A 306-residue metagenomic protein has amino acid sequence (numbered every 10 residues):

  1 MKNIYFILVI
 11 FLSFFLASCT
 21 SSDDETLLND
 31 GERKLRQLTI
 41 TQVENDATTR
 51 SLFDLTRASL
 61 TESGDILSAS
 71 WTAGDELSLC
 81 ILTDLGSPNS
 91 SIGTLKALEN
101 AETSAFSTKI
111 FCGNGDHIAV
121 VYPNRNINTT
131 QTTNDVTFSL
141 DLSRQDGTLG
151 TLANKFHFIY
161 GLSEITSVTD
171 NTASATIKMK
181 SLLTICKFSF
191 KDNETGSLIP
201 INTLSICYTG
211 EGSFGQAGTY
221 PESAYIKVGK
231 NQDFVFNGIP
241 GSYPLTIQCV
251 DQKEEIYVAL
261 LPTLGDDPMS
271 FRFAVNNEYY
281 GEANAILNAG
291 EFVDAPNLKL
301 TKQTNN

Functional and structural regions predicted by a protein language model:
K2, L16-N306: Sec-type signal peptide cleavage vicinity
I7-F15: Bacterial N-terminal signal peptides
